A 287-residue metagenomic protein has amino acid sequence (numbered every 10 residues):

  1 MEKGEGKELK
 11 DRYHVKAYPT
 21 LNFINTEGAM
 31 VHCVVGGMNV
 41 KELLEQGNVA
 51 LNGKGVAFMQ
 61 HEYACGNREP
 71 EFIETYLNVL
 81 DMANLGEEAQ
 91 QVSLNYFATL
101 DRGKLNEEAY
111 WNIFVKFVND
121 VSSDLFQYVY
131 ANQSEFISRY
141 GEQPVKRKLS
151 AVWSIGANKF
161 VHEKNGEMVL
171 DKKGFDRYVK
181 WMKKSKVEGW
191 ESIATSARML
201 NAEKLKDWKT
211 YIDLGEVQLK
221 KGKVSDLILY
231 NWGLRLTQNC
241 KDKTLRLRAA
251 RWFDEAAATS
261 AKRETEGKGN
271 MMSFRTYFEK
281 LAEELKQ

Functional and structural regions predicted by a protein language model:
M1-E2, I24: Active-site-proximal beta-strand/loop segments in catalytic clefts of secreted hydrolases
E2-L9: Structural microenvironment flanking redox-active thiols in thiol-disulfide oxidoreductases
G6, G28, K184: Sparse, context-dependent recognition of short Cys/His-centered cofactor- or disulfide-binding micro-motifs
R12-M59: Non-catalytic, surface beta->alpha helical segment in thiol-disulfide oxidoreductase systems
Y63-Q287: Oxidative protein folding and maturation machinery
